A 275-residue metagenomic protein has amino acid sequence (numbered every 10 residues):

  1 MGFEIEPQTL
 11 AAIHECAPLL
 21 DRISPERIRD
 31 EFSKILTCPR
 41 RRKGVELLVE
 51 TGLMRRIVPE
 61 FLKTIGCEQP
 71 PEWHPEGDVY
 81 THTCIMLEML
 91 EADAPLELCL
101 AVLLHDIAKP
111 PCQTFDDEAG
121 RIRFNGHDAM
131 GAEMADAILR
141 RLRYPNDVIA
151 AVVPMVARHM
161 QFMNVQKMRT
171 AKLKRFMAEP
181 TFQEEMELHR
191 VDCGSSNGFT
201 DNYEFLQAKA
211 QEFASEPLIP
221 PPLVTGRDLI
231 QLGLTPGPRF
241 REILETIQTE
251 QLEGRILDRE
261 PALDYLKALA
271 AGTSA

Functional and structural regions predicted by a protein language model:
M1-L103, I107-G126, M130-Y144, P238-R239 (+3 more regions): Glycine- and charge-enriched loop/helix tracts that form the active or gating conduit in phosphate/cation-handling
E6, E15-L19, R56-E60, H105 (+9 more regions): Membrane-targeting and insertion segments and their boundary/processing signals
A11-A12, D21-P25, Q113-F115, D192 (+3 more regions): A short alpha-helix capping/helix-coil boundary motif
G44-L48, M86, V156, D192 (+1 more regions): A residue-level signal for conserved active-site and pocket-lining positions in enzyme catalytic cores
V45-E46, D136, V153, E185 (+1 more regions): Short glycine-/small-residue-rich flexible loop motifs, especially phosphate/cofactor-binding loops
C67-P75, L87, Y144-T200, S215: Histidine/acidic-rich helix-loop-helix segments that form or flank divalent-metal centers in metalloenzyme catalytic
E118-M130, N146-M160, L173, Q207 (+1 more regions): Active/binding-pocket-proximal capping segment
Q166-K167, E187, N197-A275: Terminal helices and disordered tails flanking the catalytic cores of nucleotide-processing hydrolases
